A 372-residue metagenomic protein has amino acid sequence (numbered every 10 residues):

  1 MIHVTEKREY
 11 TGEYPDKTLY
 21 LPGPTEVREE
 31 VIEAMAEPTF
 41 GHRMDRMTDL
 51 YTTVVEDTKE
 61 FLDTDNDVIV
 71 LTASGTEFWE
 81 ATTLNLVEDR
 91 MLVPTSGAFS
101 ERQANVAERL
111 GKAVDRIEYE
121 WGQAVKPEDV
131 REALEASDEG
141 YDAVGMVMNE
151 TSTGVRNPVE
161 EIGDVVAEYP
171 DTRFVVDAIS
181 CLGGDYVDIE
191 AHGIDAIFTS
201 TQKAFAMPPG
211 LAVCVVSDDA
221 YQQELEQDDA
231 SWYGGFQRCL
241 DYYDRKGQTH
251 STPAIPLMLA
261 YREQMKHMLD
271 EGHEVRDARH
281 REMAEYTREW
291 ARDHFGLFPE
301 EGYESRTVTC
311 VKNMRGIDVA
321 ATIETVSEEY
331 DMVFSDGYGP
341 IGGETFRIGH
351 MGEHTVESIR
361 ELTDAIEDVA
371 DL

Functional and structural regions predicted by a protein language model:
M1-I2, K17, P340, E344-L372: PLP-dependent enzyme catalytic core of the Aspartate aminotransferase-like
Y14-T72: A glycine-/small-polar-enriched, mobile loop at the entrance of the PLP active site in fold-type I
E26-V27, Q202-E289: Active-site C-terminal subdomain of aminotransferase-like
T64-L92, S96-A104: Conserved beta-loop-alpha segment that forms the PLP phosphate-binding cup at the N-terminus of a helix
V125-G183: Active-site phosphate-binding strand-loop segment of PLP-dependent enzymes
E190-Q202: Conserved active-site segment immediately N-terminal to the catalytic lysine that forms the internal aldimine
L297-E329: Conserved PLP-binding catalytic core of the aspartate aminotransferase-like
